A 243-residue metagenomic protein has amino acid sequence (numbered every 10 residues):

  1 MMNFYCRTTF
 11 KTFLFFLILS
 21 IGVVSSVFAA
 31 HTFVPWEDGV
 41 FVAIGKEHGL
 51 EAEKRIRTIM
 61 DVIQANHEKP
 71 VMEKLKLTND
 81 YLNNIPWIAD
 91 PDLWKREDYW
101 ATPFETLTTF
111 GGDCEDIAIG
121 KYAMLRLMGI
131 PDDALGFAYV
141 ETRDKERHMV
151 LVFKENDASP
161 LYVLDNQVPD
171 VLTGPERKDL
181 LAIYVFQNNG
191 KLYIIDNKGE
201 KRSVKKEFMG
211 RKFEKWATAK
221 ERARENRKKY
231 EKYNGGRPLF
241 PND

Functional and structural regions predicted by a protein language model:
M2-L14: Bacterial N-terminal signal peptides that target proteins for export
T12-V23: Bacterial N-terminal signal peptides
V27-D243: A structural boundary/capping signal
